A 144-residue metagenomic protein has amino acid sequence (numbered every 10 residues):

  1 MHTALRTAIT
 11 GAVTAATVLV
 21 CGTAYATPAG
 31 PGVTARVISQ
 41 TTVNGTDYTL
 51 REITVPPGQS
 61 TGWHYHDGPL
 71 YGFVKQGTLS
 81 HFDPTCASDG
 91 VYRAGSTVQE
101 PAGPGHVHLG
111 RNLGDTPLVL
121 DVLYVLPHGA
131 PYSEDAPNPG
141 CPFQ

Functional and structural regions predicted by a protein language model:
H2-T49, G90-V91, V98-P101, S133-Q144: A short, N-terminal "cap"/entry segment at the start of jelly-roll beta-barrel domains of the cupin/DSBH fold
I38-G62, N112: N-terminal targeting signals for Sec/Tat export/insertion, comprising classic cleavable signal peptides
V43-G45, V55-P57, L79, D83-G105: Short acidic-glycine-tyrosine-enriched beta hairpin
Y65, F73, G90, N112-P117: Extracellular/periplasmic catalytic domains that process cell-envelope and extracellular macromolecules
D67-H81: Short, conserved beta-strand element in jelly-roll/cupin
P104-P131: Ligand-binding loop in jelly-roll beta-barrel domains
